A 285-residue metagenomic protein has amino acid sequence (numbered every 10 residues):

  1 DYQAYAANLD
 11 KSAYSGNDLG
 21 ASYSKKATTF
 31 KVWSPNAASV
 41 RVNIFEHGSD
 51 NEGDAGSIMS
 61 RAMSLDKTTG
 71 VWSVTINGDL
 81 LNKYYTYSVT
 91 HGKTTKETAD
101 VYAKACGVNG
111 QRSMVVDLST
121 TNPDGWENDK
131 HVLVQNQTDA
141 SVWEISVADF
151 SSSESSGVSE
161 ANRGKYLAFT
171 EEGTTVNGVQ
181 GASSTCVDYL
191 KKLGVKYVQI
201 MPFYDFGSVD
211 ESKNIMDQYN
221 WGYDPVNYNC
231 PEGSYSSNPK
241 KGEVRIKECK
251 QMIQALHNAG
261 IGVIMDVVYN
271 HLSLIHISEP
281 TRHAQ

Functional and structural regions predicted by a protein language model:
D1-T29, S57-I58, D66-G173: The feature marks proteins involved in alpha-glucan
V32, Y87, I145, I200 (+1 more regions): Conserved, mostly hydrophobic/aromatic
S34-S39: Short proline/glycine-enriched turn/loop motifs at strand-loop junctions of beta-rich domains
R41-N43: Beta-strand signatures of extracellular beta-sandwich domains
F45-G56, G92: Change "in extracellular beta-sheet-rich domains … of secreted and cell-surface proteins" to "in beta-sheet-rich domains
S141-W143, V198, V263-M265: Hydrophobic faces of well-ordered beta-strands that scaffold small-molecule active sites in alpha/beta enzyme cores
S152-E171, L193-V244: Aromatic-lined carbohydrate-binding/catalytic grooves of carbohydrate-active enzymes
I275-Q285: Single conserved hydrophobic/aromatic residue that forms the stacking wall/gate of nucleotide- or nucleobase-binding
